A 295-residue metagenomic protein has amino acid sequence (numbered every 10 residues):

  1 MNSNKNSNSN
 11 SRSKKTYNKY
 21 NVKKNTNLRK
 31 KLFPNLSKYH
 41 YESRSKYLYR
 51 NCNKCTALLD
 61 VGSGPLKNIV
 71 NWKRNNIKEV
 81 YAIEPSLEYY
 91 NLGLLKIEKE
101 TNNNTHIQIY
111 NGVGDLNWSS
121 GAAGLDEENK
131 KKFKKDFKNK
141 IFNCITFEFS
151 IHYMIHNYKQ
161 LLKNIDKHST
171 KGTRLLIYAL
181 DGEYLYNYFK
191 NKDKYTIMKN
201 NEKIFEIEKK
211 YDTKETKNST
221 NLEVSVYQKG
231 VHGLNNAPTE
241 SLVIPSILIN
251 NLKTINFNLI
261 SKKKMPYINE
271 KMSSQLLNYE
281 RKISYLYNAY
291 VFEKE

Functional and structural regions predicted by a protein language model:
Y17-N51: Class I SAM-dependent methyltransferase Rossmann-like catalytic core, especially the SAM/SAH-binding loop
C55-G64: Conserved class I S-adenosyl-L-methionine
K67, K73-A123: Class I SAM-dependent methyltransferase SAM/SAH-binding core
A122-I145: A short acidic, Gly/Pro-enriched loop at the edge of an enzyme's catalytic core that lines a small-molecule cofactor
N143-N157: A short SAM/SAH-binding and catalytic strip from SAM-dependent methyltransferases
K159-K171: A short glycine-rich, Lys/Arg-flanked "PGG" loop and its adjoining helix->strand segment in the class I
G172, L176-N251, I260: SAM-dependent methyltransferase
S225-E295: Rossmann-like AdoMet/SAM-dependent catalytic core
